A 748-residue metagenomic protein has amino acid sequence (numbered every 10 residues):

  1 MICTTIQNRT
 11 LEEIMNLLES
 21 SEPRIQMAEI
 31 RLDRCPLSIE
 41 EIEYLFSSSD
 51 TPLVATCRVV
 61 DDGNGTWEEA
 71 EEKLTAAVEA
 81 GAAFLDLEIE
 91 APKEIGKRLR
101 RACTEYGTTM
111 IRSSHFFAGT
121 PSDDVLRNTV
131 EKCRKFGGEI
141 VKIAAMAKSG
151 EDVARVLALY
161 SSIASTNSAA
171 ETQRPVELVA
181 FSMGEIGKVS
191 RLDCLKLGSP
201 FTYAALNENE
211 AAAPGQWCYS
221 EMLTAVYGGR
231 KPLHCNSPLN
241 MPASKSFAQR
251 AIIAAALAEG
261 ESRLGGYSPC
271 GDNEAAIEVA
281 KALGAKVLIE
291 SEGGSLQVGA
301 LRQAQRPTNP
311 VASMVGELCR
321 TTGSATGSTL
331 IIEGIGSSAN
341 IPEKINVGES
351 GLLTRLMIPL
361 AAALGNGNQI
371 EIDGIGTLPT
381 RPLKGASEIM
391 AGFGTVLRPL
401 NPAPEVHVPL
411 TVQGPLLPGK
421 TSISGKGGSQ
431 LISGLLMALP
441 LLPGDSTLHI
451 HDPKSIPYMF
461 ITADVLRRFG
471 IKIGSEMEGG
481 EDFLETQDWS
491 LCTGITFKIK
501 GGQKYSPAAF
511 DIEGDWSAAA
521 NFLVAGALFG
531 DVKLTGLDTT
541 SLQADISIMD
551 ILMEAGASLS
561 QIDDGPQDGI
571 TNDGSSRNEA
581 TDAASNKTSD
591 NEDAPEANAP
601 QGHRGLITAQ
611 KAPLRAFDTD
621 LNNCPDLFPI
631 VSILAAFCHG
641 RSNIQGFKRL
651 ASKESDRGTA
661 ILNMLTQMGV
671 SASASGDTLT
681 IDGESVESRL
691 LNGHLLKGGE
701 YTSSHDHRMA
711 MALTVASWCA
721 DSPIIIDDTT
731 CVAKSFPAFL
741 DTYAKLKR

Functional and structural regions predicted by a protein language model:
M1-N64: Conserved N-terminal beta1-alpha1 strand-loop-helix module at the mouth
T4, A28-R31, F84-L87, I140-M146 (+6 more regions): Short catalytic-loop micro-motif centered on adjacent basic/acidic residues
T5-Q7, M27-C35, T56-R58, T66 (+3 more regions): Catalytic beta/alpha-barrel core
N8, L32-P36, V59-D61, I89-A91 (+9 more regions): Active-site-proximal loop/turn and secondary-structure-junction residues that shape catalytic pockets, frequently
N8-S21, T66-T75, S122-V130: Short, acidic/polar
L18-E22, I39-D50, A76-E79, K97-Y106 (+1 more regions): Acidic (Asp/Glu)-rich catalytic clusters
A91-L223: Catalytic alpha/beta core domains of metabolic enzymes, predominantly
E221-A304, N309-D582, N586-R748: Short, structured segments at the rim of ligand-binding sites
